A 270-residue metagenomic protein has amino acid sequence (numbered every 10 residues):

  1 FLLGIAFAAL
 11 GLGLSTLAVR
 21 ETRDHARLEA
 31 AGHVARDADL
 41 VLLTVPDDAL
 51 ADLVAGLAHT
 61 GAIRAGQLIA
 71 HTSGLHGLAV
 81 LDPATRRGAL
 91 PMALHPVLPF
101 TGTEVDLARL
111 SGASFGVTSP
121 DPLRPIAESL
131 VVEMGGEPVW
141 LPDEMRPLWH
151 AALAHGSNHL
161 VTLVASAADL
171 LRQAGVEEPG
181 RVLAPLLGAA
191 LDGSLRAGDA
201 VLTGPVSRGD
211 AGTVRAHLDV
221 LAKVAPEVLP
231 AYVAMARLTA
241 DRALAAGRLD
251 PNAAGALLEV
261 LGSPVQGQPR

Functional and structural regions predicted by a protein language model:
F1-T16: Symmetry-related core transmembrane helices of the 12-TM Major Facilitator Superfamily/SLC fold
S15-H25: Helix-loop junctions on the cytosolic side of multi-pass membrane transporters, especially the intracellular loop
A26, E259-R270: Actinobacteria-biased recognition of intrinsically disordered, low-complexity terminal regions
A31-V105: Rossmann-like NAD(P)(H) cofactor-binding subdomain of soluble oxidoreductases
D48, P122, N158, T162 (+7 more regions): Conserved active-site and cofactor/substrate-binding residues in soluble primary-metabolism enzymes
A84, V105-R196, A256: Internal alpha-helical scaffold of NAD(P)-dependent oxidoreductase catalytic cores
D192-A256: Interdomain hinge/lid region at the active-site interface of Rossmann-like NAD(P)-dependent oxidoreductases
